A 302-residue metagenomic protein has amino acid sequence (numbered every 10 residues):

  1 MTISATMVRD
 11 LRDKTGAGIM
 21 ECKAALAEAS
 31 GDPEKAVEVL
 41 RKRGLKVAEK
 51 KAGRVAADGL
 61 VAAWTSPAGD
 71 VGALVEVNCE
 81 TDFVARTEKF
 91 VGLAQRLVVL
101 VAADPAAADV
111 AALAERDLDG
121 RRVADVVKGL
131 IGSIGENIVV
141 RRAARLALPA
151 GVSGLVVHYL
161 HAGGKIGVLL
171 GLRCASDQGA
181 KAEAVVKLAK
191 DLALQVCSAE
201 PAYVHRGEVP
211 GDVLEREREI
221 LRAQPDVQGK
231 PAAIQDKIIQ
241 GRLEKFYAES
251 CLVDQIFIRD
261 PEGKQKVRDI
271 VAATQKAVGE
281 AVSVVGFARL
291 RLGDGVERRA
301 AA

Functional and structural regions predicted by a protein language model:
T2-A302: N-terminal assembly/interaction segments in proteins that build large macromolecular machines
